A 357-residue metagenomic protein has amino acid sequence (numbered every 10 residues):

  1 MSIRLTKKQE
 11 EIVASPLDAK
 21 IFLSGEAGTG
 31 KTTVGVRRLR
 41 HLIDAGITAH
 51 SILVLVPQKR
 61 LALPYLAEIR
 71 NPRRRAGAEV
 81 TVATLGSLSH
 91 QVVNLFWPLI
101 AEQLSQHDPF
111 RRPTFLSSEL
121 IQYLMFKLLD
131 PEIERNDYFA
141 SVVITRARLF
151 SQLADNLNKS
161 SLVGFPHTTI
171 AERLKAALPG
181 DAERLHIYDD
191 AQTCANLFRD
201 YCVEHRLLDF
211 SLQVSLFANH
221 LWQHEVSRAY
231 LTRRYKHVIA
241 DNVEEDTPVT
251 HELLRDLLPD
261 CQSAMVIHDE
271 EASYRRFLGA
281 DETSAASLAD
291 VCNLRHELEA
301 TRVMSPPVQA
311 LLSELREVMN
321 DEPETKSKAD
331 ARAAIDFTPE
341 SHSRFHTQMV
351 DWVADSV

Functional and structural regions predicted by a protein language model:
M1-A14, D18-L23, E134-I239, P248 (+2 more regions): Accessory N-terminal region flanking or inserted into the helicase ATPase core in nucleic-acid motor proteins
P16, R38-L42, Y65, L257: Hydrophobic residues on the short alpha-helix immediately C-terminal to a glycine-rich phosphate/catalytic loop
S24, A49-N158: Conserved P-loop NTPase-based nucleic-acid remodeling module centered on helicase motor cores
K31-T32: Conserved lysine of the Walker
H41-H50: Post-Walker A helix-loop "phosphate-sensing" segment adjacent to the P-loop in P-loop NTPases
V238-D246, E270-E271: Conserved Walker B
E252-S343: Conserved RecA-like helicase ATPase core segment that couples NTP binding/hydrolysis to strand translocation
D351-V357: Conserved helicase/translocase motor-coupling segment
